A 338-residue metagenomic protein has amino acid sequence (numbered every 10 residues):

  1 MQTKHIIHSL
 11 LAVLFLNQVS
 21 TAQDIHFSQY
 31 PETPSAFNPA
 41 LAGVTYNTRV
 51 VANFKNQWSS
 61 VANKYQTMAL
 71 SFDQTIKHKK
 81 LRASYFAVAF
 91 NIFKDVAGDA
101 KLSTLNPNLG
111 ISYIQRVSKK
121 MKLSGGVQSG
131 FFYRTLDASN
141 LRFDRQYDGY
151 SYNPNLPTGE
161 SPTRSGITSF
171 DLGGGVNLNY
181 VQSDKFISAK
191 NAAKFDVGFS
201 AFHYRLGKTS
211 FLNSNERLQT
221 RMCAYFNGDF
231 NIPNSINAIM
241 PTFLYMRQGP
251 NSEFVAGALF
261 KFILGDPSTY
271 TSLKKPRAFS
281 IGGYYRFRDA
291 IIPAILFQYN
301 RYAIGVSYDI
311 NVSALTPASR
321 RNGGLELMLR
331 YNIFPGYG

Functional and structural regions predicted by a protein language model:
M1-I7, S118: Positively charged n-region of N-terminal signal peptides that target proteins for export
H5-N17: Sec-dependent N-terminal signal peptides
Q18-A22: Sec/Tat signal peptide C-region and signal peptidase I cleavage site
Q23-G338: Subset of outer-membrane beta-barrel
